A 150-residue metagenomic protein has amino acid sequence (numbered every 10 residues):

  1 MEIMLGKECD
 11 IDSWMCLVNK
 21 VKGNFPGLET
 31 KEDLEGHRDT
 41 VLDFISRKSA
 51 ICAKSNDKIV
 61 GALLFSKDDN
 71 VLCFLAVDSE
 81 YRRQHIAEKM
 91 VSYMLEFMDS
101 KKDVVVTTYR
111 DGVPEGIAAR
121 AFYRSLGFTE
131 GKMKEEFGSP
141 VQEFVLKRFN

Functional and structural regions predicted by a protein language model:
M1-C9, R148-N150: Conserved N-terminal entry element of GNAT/NAT acetyltransferase domains
E8-F74, D78-E80, V91-Y93, F97: Acetyl-CoA-dependent GNAT
E32, G112, E136-F137: Conserved beta-strand edge residues that scaffold enzyme active sites
K54-N56, L146-F149: Active-site beta-strand termini and strand-to-loop segments that position acidic
L75-I86, Y109-G112: A short, internal acetyl-CoA/4′-phosphopantetheine-binding micro-motif in the GNAT/acyltransferase core
R83-Q84, V91, G116-A119, E135-Q142: Short glycine/proline-centered loop/turn elements that form peptide/ligand docking sites
E88, D111-K132: Conserved active-site alpha-helix within GNAT-family acetyltransferase domains
M98-G112: Conserved GNAT acetyl-CoA-binding A-motif
